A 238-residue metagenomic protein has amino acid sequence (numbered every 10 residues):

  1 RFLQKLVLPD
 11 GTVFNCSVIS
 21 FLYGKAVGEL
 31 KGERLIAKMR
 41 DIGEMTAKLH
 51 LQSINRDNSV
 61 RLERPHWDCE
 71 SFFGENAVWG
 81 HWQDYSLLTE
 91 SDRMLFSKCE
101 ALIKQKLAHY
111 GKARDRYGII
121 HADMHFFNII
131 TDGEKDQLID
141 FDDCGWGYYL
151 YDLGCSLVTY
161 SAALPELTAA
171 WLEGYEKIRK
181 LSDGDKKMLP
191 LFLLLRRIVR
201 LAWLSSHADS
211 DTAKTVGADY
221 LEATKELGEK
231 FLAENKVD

Functional and structural regions predicted by a protein language model:
R1-N58: ATP-binding pocket architecture of kinase catalytic cores
S17, E63-H109: Active-site catalytic-loop/activation-segment of kinase and kinase-like phosphoryl-transfer enzymes
V18-L30, V78-L87, I198-K214: A glycine-centered beta->alpha junction motif in the catalytic cores of kinase/phosphotransferase enzymes
A37, D183-L193: All-alpha amphipathic helical-bundle segments outside canonical DNA-binding/catalytic cores that form hydrophobic
N55-E63, K187: Short conserved catalytic/interaction loops centered on acidic-Pro-aromatic/His motifs
A101-L150: Active-site acidic catalytic loop and adjacent metal/ATP-binding pocket of ATP-dependent phosphoryl transfer enzymes
Y149-K180, R196-T212: Active-site activation/catalytic loop segments of kinase-like enzymes and analogous catalytic loops in related
R200-D238: ATP/Mg2+ or Mg2+-diphosphate-binding catalytic cores that bind nucleotide phosphates or diphosphates via glycine-rich
